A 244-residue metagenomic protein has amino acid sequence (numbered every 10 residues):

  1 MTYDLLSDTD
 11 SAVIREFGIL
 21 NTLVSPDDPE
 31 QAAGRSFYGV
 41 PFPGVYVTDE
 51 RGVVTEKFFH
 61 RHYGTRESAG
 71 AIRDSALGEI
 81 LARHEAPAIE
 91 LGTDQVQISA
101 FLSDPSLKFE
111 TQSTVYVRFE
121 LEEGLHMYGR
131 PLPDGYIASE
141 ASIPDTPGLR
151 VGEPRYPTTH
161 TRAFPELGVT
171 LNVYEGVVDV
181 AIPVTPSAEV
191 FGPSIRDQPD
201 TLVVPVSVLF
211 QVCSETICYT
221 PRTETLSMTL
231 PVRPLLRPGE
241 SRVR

Functional and structural regions predicted by a protein language model:
M1-F42: Short, internal strand/loop/helix patches that form the active-site neighborhood or redox-interaction surface
L5-L6, S68, D134: Short acidic-hydrophobic sequence patches enriched in Asp/Glu that either
S7-T9, F58-H60, G129: Glycine-rich, histidine-containing beta strand-loop boundary motifs that form or position
D8, D49, F164-P165: Acidic side chains
D10-A12, R61-H62, T158: Residue-level detector of flexible, active-site-proximal loop/helix-junction positions within diverse enzyme catalytic
F17, K57-F58, P131, E224: Short hydrophobic alpha-helix segments
E30-S99: Thiol-/selenol-based redox modules, centered on thioredoxin-like and closely related oxidoreductase domains
R73-R244: Extracellular/lumen-exposed scaffold segments
